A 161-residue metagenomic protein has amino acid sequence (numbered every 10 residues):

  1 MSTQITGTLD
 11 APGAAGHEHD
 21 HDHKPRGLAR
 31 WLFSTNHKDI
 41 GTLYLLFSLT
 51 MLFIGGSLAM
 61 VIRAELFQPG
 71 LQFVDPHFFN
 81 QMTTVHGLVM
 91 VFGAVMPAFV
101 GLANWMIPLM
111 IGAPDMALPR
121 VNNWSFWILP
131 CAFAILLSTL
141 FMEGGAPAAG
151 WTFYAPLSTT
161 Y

Functional and structural regions predicted by a protein language model:
M1-Y161: ...captures the hydrophobic TM-helix bundle architecture rather than a specific catalytic motif, and can also fire on
